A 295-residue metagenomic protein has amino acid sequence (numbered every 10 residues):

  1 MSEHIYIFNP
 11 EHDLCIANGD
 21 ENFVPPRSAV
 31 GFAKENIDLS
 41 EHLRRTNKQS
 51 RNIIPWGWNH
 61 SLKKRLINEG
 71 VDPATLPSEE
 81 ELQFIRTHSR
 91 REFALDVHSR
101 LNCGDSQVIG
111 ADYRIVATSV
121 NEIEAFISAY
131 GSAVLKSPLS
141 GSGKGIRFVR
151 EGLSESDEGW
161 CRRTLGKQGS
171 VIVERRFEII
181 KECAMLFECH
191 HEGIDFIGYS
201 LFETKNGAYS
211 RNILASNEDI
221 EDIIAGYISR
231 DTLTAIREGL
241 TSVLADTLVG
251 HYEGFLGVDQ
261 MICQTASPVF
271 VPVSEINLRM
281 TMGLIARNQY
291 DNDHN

Functional and structural regions predicted by a protein language model:
M1-N47: N-terminal "leader" segments that precede or initiate the main folded domain
I7-H12, W56-S61, R176: Structural motif
A29-S128, G141: Conserved N-proximal alpha/beta basic substrate-recognition cap immediately N-terminal to, or forming the N-lobe
Y113-R114, S132-E158, E182-A184, N206-I224: Glycine-rich phosphate-binding loop of ATP-grasp-fold ATP-dependent ligases
V120, I127, P138-K144, R150-E151 (+1 more regions): Extended, Lys/Arg-enriched charged tracts that mediate electrostatic binding to polyanionic substrates
G131, S156-R211, G257, M261-V273: Phosphate-binding site of ATP-dependent enzymes
G198-H251: A conserved active-site cap/scaffold subdomain adjacent to cofactor or substrate pockets
D231-N295: ATP-dependent carboxylate activation and anion-phosphoryl transfer catalytic cores that bind Mg-ATP to form
